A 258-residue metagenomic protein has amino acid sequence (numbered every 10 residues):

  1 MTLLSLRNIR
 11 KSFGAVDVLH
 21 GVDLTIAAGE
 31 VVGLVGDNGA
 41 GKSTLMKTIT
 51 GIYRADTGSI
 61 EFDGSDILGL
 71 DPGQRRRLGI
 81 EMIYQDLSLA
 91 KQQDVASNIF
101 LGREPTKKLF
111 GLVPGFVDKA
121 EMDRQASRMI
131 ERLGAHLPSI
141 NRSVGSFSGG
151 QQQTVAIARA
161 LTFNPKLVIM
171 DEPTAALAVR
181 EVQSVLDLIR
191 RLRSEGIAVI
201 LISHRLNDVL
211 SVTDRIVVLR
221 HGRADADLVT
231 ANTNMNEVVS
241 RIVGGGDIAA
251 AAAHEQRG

Functional and structural regions predicted by a protein language model:
M1-G258: Glycine-rich phosphate-binding loops of nucleotide-dependent enzymes
